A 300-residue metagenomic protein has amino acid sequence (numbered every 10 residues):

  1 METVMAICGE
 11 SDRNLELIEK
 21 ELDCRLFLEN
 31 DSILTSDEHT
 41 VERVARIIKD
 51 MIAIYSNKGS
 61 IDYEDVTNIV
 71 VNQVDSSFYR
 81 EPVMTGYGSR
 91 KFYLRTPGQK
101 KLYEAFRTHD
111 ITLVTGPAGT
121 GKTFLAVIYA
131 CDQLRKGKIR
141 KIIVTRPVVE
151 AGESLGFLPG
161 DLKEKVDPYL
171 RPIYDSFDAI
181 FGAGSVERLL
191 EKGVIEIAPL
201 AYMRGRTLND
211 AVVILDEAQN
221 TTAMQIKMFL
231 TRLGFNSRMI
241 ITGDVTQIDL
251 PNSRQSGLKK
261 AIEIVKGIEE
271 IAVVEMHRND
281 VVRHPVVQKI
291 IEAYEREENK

Functional and structural regions predicted by a protein language model:
E2-L22: Short amphipathic alpha-helix segments
A6-I7, G59, R107: Intrinsically disordered, low-complexity mixed-charge segments
I7, N14, V44-I47, I226-F229: Hydrophobic side chains in well-ordered alpha-helices
D23-L26, V273-V274: A short linear hydrophobic-aromatic micro-motif
F27-Y79: Interdomain "pre-motor" coupling segment immediately N-terminal to P-loop NTPase/helicase cores
I61-Y87, R188-P199: Glycine/charge-rich, flexible interdomain linkers and switch-proximal surface loops that mediate coupling
T85-L215, Q219-K300: Conserved helicase motor core of SF1/SF2 NTP-dependent helicases
